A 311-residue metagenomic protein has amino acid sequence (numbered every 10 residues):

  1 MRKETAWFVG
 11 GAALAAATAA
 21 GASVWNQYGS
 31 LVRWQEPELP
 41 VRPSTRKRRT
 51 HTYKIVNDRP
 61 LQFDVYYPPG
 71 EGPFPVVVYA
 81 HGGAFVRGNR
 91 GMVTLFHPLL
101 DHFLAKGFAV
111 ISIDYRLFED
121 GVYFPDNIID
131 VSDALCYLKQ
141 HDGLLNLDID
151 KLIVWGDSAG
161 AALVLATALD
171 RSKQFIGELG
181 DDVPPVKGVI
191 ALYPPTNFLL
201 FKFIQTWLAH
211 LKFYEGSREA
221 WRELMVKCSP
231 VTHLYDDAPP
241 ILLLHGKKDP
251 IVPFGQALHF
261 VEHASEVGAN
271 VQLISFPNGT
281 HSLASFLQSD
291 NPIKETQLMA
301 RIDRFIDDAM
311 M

Functional and structural regions predicted by a protein language model:
Y28-G72: N-terminal cap/lid segment of alpha/beta-hydrolase-fold proteins
P40, L199-H233, P239: Mobile cap/lid helix-loop segments that gate and shape the active-site cleft of serine hydrolases
P73-A84: Short beta-strand element of the alpha/beta-hydrolase
N89-L99, K106-K151, N291-E295: Catalytic nucleophile-loop/oxyanion-hole region of alpha/beta-hydrolase and closely related hydrolase-like folds
D133-F203: Primarily recognizes the serine-hydrolase "nucleophile elbow" in alpha/beta-hydrolase and SGNH/GDSL folds
D237, L243-H245, D249: Short beta-strand/loop motif that positions the catalytic acidic residue of the alpha/beta-hydrolase fold
L244, L258-M311: C-terminal catalytic histidine-bearing segment of alpha/beta-hydrolase fold enzymes
P250-H259: Conserved alpha/beta-hydrolase "acid-adjacent" motif
